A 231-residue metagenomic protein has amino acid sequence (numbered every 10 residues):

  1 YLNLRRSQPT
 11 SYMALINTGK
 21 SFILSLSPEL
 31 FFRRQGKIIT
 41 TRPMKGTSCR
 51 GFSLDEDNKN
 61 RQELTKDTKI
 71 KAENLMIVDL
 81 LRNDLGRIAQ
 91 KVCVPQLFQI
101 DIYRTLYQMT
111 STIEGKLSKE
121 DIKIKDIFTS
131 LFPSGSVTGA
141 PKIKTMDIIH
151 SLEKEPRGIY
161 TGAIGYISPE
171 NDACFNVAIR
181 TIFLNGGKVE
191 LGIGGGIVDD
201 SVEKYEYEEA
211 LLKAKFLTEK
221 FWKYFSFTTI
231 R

Functional and structural regions predicted by a protein language model:
Y1-R231: Extended alpha-helical targeting/anchoring segments, especially N-terminal organellar/secretory targeting helices
